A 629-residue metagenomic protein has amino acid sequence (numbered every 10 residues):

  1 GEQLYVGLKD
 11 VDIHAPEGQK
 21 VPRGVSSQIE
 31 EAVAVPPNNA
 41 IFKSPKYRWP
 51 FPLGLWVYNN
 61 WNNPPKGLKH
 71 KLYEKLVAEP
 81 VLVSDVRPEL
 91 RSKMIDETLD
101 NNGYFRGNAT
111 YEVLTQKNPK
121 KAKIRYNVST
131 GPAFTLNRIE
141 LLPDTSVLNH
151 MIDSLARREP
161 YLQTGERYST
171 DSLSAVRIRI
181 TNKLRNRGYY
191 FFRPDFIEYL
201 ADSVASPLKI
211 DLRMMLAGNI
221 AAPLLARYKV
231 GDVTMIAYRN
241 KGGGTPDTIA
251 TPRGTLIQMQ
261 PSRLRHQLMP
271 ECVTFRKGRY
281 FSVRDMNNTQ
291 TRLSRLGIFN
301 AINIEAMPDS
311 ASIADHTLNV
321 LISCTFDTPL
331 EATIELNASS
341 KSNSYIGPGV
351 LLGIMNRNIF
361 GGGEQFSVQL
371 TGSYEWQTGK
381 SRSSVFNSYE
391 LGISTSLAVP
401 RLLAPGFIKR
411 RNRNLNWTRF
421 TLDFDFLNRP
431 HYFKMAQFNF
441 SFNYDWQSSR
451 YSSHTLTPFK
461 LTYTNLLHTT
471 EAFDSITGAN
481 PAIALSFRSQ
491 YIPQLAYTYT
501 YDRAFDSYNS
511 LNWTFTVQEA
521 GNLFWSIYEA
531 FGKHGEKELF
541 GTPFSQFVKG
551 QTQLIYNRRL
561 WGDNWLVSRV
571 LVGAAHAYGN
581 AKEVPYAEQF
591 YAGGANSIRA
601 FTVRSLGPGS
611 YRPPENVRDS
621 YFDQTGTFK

Functional and structural regions predicted by a protein language model:
G1-R295, A301-I304, T317: Interaction-mediating elements
A15, V128-P132, P143, M214-G218 (+10 more regions): Flexible glycine-/small-residue-rich
D153, E305-M307, S323, E335-N337 (+5 more regions): Transmembrane beta-strands of outer-membrane beta-barrel proteins
A222-N412, S486-P493, Y501-N509, S620: Outer-membrane beta-barrel initiation region
G254-M259, S339-N343, T455-K629: C-terminal outer-membrane beta-barrel translocator/porin domains of Gram-negative envelope proteins and their
H316-L318, T328-A332, I346-P348, G362-F366 (+7 more regions): Outer-envelope beta-barrel architecture signal
V350-N356, G372, I393-V399, L422 (+5 more regions): Residues on the lipid-exposed face of transmembrane beta-strands in outer-membrane beta-barrel proteins
V385-A472: Transmembrane beta-barrel wall of Gram-negative outer-membrane proteins
